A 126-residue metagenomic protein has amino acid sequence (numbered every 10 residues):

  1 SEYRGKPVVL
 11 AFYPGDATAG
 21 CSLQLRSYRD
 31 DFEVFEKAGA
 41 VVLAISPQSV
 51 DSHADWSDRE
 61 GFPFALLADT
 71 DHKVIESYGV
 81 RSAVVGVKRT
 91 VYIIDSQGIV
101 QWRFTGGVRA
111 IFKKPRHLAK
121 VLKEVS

Functional and structural regions predicted by a protein language model:
S1-S126: Chalcogenol-based redox active-site neighborhoods
